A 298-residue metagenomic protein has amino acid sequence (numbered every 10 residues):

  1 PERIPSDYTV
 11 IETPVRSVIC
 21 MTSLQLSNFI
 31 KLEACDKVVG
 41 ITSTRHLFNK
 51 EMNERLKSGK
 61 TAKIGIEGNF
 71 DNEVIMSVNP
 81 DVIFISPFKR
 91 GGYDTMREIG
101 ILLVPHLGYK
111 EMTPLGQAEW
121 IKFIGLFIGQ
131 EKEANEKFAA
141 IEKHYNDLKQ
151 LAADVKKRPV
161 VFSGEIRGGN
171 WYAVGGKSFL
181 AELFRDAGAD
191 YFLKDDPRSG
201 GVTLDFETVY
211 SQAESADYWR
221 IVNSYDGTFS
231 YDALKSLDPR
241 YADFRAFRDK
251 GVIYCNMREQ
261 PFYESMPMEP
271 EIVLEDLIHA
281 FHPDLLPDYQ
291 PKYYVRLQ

Functional and structural regions predicted by a protein language model:
P1-M76, V82-F88: A short, structured surface patch at a secondary-structure boundary
F29-E33, D94-M96, V174-K177: Short, solvent-exposed loop/turn and secondary-structure capping segments
A34, I99-I101, A187-G188, R248: Short, structured coil segments at secondary-structure junctions
K37, A62, L102, D190 (+1 more regions): Conserved beta-strand segments of alpha/beta enzyme cores
D71, S77, D81-N170, K194-D195 (+2 more regions): Extracytoplasmic substrate-binding proteins
K89-E98, N223-K235: A ligand-binding cleft/hinge motif common to bilobed small-molecule-binding domains
K143, L148-D232: Flexible, glycine-rich surface segments
L234-A246: Extended, charge-rich intrinsically disordered regulatory tails
